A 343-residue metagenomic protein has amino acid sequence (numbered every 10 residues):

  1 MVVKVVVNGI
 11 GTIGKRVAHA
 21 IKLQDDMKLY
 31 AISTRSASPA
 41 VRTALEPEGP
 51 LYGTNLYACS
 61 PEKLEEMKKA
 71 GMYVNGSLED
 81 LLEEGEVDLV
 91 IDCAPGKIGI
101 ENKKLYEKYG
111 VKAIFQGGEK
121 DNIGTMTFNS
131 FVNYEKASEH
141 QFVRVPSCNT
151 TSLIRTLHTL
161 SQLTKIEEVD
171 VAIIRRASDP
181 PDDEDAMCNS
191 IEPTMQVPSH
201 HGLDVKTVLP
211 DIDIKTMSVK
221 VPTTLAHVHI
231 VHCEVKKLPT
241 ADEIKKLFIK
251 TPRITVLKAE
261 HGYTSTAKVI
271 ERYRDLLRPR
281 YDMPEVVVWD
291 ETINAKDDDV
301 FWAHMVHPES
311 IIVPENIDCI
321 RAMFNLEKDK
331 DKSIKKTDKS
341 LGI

Functional and structural regions predicted by a protein language model:
M1-D182, N325, D329-D338, I343: N-terminal Rossmann-like NAD(P) cofactor-binding subdomain of oxidoreductases, focused on the glycine-rich
K4, K15-H19, L23-E79, K165-H304: C-terminal substrate-binding/catalytic lobe of Rossmann-fold NAD(P)-dependent oxidoreductases
G11, K15, G96, T151-I154 (+4 more regions): Electropositive phosphate-/nucleotide-binding environments in soluble metabolic enzymes
K15, H19, H158, K246 (+1 more regions): A broad, structural surface signal
G99, S265-T266, E309: Intrinsic-disorder/low-complexity, polar/charged segments
P279-I343: NAD(P)-dependent Rossmann-like dehydrogenase/reductase catalytic/cofactor-binding core
